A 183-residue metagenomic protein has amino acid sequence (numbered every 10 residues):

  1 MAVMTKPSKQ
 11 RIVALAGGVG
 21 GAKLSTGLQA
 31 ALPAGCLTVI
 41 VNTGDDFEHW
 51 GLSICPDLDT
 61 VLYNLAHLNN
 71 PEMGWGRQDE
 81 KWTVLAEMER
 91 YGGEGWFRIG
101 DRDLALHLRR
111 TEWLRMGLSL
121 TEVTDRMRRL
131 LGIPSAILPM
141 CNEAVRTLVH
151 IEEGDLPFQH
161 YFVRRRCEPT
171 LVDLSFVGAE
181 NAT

Functional and structural regions predicted by a protein language model:
M1-V3: Short, Lys/Arg-enriched N-terminal segments with co-localized hydrophobic residues within the first ~10-30 amino acids
T5, N42-N181: Electropositive, gly/pro-rich neighborhoods at or near active sites that engage anionic ligands
P7-I12: Extreme N-terminal starter segment of soluble prokaryotic enzymes
A14, V39-I40: Structural beta-sheet core signal
A16-V19: Glycine-rich Rossmann-fold phosphate-binding loop(s) that bind the pyrophosphate of adenine dinucleotide cofactors
A22, A30, C36-V39, D45-L52: Metallocofactor- and cofactor-centric catalytic cores in central/energy metabolism, strongly enriched
A30-A31, M127: A general structural signal for short secondary-structure junctions and capping/turn motifs
